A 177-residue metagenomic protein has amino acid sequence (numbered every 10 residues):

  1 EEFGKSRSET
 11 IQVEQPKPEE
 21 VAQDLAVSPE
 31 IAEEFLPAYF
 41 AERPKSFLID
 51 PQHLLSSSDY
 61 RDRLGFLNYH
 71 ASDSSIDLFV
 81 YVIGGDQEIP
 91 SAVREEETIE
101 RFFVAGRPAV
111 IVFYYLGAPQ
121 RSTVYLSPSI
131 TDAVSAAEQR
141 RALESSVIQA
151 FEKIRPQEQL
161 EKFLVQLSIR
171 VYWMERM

Functional and structural regions predicted by a protein language model:
E1-A109, G117-M177: A structural boundary signal for the start of the first folded domain, especially the loop/turn and N-capping region
